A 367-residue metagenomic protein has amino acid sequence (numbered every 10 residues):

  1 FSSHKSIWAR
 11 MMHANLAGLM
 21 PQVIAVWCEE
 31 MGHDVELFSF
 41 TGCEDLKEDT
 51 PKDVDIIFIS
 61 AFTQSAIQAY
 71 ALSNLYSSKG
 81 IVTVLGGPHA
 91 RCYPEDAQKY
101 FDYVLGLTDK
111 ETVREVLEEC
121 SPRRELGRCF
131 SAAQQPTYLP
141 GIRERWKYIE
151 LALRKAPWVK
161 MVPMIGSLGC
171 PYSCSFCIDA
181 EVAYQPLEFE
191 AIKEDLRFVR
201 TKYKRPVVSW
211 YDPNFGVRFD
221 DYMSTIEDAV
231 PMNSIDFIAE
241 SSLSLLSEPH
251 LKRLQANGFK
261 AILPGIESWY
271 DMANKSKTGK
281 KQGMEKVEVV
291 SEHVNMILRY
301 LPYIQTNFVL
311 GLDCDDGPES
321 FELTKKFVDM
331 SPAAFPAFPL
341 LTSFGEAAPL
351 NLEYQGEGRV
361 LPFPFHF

Functional and structural regions predicted by a protein language model:
F1-K204: Acidic, low-complexity intrinsically disordered segments
S3-K5, D96, Y172, R218-F219 (+3 more regions): Flexible glycine/acidic-rich beta-alpha junction loops that bind and position SAM and/or redox cofactors in anaerobic
L37-S39, L85, A239, T306 (+1 more regions): A structural preference for short, hydrophobic beta-strand core positions in alpha/beta folds
F62, T108-D109, V182, P213 (+3 more regions): Flexible loop residues that form catalytic and substrate-binding hotspots at small-molecule/glycan-binding clefts
S65-I67, V113, V217, L246 (+2 more regions): Short glycine-rich, flexible loops that bind phosphorylated cofactors or substrates
G87-C92, L243, L310, T342: Short beta-alpha junction loops
D96-E115, A256-I262, L323-L340: Structural recognition of alpha->loop->beta junctions
P140-Q305, L310-L312, E322, K326: Radical SAM [4Fe-4S] cluster-binding motif and immediate context
